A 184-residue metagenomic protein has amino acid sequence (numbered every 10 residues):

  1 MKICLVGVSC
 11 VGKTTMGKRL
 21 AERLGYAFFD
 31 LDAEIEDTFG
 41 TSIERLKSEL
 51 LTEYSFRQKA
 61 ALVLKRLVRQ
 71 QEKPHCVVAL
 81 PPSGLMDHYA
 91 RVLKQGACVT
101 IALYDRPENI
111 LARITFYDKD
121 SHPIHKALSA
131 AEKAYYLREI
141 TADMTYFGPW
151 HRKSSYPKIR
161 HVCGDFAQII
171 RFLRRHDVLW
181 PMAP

Functional and structural regions predicted by a protein language model:
L5: Hydrophobic anchor at the beta1->P-loop junction of P-loop NTPases
V8: P-loop (Walker A) phosphate-binding loop of NTP-binding proteins
V11: ATP-binding Walker
T14: Walker A/P-loop
K18, E22-L62: Conserved substrate/cofactor phosphate-moiety recognition/catalytic segment in nucleotide-dependent phosphotransferases
R19, R23, P74, V99 (+1 more regions): NTP-dependent small-molecule kinase module
S55-V99, L103: Glycine-rich phosphate-binding loop used to anchor ATP phosphates in small-molecule kinases, encompassing both
A97-F147: A glycine- and Lys/Arg-enriched "phosphate-lid" helix/loop adjacent to the NTP-binding pocket of small-molecule kinases
